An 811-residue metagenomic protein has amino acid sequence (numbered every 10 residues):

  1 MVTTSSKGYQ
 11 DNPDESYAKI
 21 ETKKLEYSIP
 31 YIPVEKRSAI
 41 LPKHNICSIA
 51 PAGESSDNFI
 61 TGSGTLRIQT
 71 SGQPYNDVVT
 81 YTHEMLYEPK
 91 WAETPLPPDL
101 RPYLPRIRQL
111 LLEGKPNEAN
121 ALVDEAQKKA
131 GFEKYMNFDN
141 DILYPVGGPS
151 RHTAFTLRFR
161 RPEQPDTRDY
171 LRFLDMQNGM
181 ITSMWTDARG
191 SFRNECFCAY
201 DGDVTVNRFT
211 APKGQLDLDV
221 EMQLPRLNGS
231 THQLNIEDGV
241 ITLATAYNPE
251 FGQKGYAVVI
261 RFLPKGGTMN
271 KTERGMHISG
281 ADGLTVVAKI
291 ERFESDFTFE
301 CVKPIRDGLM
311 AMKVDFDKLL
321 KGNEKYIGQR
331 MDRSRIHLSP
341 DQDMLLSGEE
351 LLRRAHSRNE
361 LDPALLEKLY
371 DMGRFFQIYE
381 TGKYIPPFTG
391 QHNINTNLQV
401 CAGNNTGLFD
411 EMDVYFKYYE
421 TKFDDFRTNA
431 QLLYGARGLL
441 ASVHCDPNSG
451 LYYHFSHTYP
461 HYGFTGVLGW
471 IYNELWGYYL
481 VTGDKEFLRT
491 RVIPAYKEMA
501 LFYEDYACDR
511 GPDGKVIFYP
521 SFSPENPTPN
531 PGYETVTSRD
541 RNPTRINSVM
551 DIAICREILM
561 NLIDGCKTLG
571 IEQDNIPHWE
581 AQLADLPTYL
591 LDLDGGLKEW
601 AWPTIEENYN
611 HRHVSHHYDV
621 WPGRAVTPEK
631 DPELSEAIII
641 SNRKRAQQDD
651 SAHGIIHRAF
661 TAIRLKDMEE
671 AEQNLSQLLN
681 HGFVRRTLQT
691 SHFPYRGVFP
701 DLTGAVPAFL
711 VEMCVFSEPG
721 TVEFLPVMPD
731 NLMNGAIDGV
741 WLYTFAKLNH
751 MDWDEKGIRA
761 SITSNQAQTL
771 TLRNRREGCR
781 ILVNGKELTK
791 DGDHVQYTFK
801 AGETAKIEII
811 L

Functional and structural regions predicted by a protein language model:
M1-S6: Bacterial Sec-dependent N-terminal signal peptides
G8-Y459, G477-Y479, K497-A500, T568-I571 (+6 more regions): Aromatic-residue-lined binding/catalytic grooves and analogous aromatic/hydrophobic interfacial grooves in multimeric
S55-L86, K90, N137, L143 (+4 more regions): C-terminal capping/lid segments that line or modulate ligand- or cofactor-binding pockets
E294-D296, C301, P386-H392, R437-T490 (+2 more regions): The feature captures the catalytic groove of carbohydrate-active enzymes
A364-E367, T490, P494, A553: A generic "alpha-helical surface" signal
H392-L398, F409-M499, D505-A507, Q648-I655 (+2 more regions): Active-site-proximal binding-pocket segments
I762-S764: Asparagine-centered strand-capping/turn motif at beta-strand->loop junctions
